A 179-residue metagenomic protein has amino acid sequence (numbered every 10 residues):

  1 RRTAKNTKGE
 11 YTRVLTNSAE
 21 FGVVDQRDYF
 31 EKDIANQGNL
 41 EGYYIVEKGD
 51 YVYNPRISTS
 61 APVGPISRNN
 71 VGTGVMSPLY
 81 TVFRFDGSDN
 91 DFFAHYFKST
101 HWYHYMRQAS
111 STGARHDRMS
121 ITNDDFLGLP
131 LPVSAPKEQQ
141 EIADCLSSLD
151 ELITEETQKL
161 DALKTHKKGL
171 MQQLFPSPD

Functional and structural regions predicted by a protein language model:
R1-Y51, G74: Sequence-specific dsDNA recognition surfaces
T3-N6, P55, L152, L163: Histidine kinase transmitter module recognition
Y44-K48, V52-W102, R115: A short beta-sheet element
N70, M119-I121, D161: Short helix-capping and inter-helix turn/linker motifs at the boundaries of alpha-helical repeat units
G74-L79, S111-K137: A short glycine-rich beta-alpha junction/loop motif
P78-T81, D91-F92, D124-G128, D144-S147 (+1 more regions): Positions in alpha-helical segments
P132-D179: Amphipathic alpha-helical coiled-coil/heptad-repeat segments
